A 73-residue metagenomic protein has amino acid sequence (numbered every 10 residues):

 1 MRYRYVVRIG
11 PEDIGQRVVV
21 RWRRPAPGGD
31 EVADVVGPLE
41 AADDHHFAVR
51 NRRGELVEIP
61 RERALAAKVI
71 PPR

Functional and structural regions predicted by a protein language model:
M1-R73: Conserved RNA-binding domains used in RNP assembly and mRNA/RNA metabolism
